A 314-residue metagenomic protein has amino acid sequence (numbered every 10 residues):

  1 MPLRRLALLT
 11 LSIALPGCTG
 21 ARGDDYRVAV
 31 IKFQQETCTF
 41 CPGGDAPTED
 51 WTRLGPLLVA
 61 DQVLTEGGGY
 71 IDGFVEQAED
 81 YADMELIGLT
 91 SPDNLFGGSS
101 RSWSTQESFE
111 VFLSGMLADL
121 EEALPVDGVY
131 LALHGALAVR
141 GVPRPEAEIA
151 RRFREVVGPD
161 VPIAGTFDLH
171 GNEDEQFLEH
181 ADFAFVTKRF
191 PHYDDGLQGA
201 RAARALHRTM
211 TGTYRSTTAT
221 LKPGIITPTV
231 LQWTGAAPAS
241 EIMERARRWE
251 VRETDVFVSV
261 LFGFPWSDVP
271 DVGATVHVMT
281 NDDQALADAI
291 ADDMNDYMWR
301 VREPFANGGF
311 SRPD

Functional and structural regions predicted by a protein language model:
P2-L9: Sec-dependent signal peptide recognition, specifically the positively charged N-region followed immediately by
P16-G17: C-terminal motif of bacterial Sec signal peptides marking the signal peptidase cleavage site
D24-D80: N-terminal amphipathic/basic leader segments beginning at the initiator methionine
Y26-V28, T227-D314: Hard-cation-handling environments
A29, Q34-E36, F40, S100-E110 (+1 more regions): Active-site histidine-anchored catalytic micro-motif
F74, A78, F112-V126, I149 (+3 more regions): Structured alpha-helical segments in the cores of large, soluble enzyme domains
V75-S108, F112-L120: Low-complexity, highly charged intrinsically disordered N-terminal segments that act as targeting/localization
Y81-T90, L137, A164, G171-P265: Cap/lid and interdomain-hinge subdomains that line or gate substrate/regulatory clefts in soluble alpha/beta enzymes
